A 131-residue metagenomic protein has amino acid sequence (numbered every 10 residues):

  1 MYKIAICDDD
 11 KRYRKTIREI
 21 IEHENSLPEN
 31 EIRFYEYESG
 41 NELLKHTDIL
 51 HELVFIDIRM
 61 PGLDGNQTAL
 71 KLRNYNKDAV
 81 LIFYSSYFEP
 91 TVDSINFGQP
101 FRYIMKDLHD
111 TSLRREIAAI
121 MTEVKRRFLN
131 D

Functional and structural regions predicted by a protein language model:
K11-Y35: Two-component/phosphorelay signaling modules centered on CheY-like receiver
E36-L53: Acidic, metal-coordinating helix/loop segments flanking the phosphotransfer/catalytic sites of two-component signaling
S39, D64-T68: Acidic catalytic/metal-coordinating carboxylates
T47-L50, L72-D78, G98: Conserved phosphotransfer cores of two-component systems
I58-M60: Receiver (REC) domain active-site loop signature in two-component systems and cognate sites in sensor histidine kinases
Q67, F88-I104: Alpha4 helix (beta4-alpha4-beta5 surface) of REC/receiver domains from two-component response regulators
D78-E89: A short, hydrophobic beta-strand element within the central beta-sheet of small alpha/beta folds
L108-A119: C-terminal output helix
